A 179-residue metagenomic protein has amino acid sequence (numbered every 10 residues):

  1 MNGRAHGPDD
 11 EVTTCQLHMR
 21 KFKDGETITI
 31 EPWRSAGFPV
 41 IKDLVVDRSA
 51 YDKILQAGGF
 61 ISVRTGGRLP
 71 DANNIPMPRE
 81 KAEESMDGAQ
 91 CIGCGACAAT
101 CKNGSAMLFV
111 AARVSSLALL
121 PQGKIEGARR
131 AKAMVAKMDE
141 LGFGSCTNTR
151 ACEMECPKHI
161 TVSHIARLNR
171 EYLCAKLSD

Functional and structural regions predicted by a protein language model:
M1-Y51: A generic, well-ordered mixed alpha/beta core segment in the N-terminal half of proteins
P32-R34, V40-D179: Ferredoxin-type iron-sulfur electron-transfer modules in oxidoreductases and energy-metabolism complexes
